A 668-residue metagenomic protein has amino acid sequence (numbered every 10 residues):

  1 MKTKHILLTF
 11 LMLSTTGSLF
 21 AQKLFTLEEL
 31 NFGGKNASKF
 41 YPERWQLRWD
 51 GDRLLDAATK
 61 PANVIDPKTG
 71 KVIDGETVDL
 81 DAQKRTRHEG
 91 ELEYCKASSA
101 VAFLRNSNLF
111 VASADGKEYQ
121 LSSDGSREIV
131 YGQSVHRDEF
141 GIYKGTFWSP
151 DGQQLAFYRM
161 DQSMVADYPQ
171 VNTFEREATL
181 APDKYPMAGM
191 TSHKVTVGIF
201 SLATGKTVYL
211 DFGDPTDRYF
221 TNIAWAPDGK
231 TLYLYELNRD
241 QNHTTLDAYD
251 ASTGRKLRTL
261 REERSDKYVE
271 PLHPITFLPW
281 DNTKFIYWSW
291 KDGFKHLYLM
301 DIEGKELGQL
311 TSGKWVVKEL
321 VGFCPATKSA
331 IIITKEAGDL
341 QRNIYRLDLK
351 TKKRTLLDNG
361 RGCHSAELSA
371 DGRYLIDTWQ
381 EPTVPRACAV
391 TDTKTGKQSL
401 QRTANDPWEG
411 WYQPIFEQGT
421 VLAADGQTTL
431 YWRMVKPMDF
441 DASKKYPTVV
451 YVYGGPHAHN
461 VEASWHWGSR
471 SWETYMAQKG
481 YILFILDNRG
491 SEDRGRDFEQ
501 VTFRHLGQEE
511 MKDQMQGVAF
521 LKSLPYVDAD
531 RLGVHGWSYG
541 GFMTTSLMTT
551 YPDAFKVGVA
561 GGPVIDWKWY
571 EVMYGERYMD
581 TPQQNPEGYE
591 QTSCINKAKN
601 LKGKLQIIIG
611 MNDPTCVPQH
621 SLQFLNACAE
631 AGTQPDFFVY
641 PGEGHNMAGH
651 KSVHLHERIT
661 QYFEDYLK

Functional and structural regions predicted by a protein language model:
M1-F25: Bacterial Sec-dependent N-terminal signal peptides
L11-M12, G132, W432, G533: Glycine-centered structural positions embedded in regular secondary structure
S14-G17, A102, A156, G198 (+5 more regions): Small side chains
A21-L357, R361-S365, D371-Y374, P382-R386 (+1 more regions): Beta-propeller folds
D167, A224, C363-K668: Serine-hydrolase catalytic core recognition
